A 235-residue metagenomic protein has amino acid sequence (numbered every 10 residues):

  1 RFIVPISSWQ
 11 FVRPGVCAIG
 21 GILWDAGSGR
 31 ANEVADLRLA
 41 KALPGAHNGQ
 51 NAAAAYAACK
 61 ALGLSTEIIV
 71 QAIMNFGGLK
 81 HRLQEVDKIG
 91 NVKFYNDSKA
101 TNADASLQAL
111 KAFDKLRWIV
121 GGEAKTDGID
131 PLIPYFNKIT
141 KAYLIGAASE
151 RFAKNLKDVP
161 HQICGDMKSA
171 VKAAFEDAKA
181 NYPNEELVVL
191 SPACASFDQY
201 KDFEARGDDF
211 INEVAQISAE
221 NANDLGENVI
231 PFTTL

Functional and structural regions predicted by a protein language model:
R1-A40, N75, L79-R82, V86: Extended acidic/charged loop-beta regions that coordinate divalent cations and stabilize anionic phosphate/carboxylate
F2-S7, W118, K141-A147: Short, hydrophobic beta-strand segments that form beta-sheet elements in well-ordered domains
W9, G122-K125, A148, V189 (+1 more regions): Short glycine-rich anion-binding loops that position phosphate/pyrophosphate groups of nucleotides and phosphorylated
D36-I139: Nucleotide phosphate-binding/pyrophosphate-handling subdomain across enzymes that bind or process nucleotide phosphates
L83, W118, A142, F152 (+3 more regions): Hydrophobic, well-ordered secondary-structure elements that form the walls of internal hydrophobic environments
I129-L187, L225-L235: C-terminal helical cap/extension that packs against the catalytic core of soluble nucleotide-cofactor enzymes
A193-A219: Glycine/aspartate-rich loop-and-adjacent alpha/beta segment that forms the canonical ThDP
